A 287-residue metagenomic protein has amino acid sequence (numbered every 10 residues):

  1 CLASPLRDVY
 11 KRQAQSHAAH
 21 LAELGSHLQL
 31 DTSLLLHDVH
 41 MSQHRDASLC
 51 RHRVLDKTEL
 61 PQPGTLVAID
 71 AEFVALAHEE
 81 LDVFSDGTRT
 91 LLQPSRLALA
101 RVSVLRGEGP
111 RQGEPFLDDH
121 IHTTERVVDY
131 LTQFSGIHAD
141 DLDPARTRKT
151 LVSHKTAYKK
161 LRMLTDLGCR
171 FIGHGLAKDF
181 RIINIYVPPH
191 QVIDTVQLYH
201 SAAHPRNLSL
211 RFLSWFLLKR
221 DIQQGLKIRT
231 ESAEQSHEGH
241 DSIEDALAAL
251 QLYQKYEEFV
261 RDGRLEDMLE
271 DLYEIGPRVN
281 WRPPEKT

Functional and structural regions predicted by a protein language model:
C1-L6: Positively charged, low-complexity/disordered segments
R7, K11-L81, E114, H120-H122 (+3 more regions): N-terminal accessory regions of nucleic-acid-interacting proteins
D38-H40, P144, L164-T165: N-terminal start-of-chain detector that recognizes signal peptides and the immediate post-cleavage beginning
C50-D56, L60-Q62, I69-L92, A98-V102 (+5 more regions): Eukaryotic intrinsically disordered and solvent-exposed regulatory patches
S95-R101, R106-D141, Y158-T287: Metal-dependent phosphoesterase core characteristic of DEDDh/y 3'-5' exonuclease domains
I137-L151: Glycine-rich phosphate-binding "P-loop"
T150-K155, G173: A conditional alpha-helix N-cap/helix-loop micro-motif detector
